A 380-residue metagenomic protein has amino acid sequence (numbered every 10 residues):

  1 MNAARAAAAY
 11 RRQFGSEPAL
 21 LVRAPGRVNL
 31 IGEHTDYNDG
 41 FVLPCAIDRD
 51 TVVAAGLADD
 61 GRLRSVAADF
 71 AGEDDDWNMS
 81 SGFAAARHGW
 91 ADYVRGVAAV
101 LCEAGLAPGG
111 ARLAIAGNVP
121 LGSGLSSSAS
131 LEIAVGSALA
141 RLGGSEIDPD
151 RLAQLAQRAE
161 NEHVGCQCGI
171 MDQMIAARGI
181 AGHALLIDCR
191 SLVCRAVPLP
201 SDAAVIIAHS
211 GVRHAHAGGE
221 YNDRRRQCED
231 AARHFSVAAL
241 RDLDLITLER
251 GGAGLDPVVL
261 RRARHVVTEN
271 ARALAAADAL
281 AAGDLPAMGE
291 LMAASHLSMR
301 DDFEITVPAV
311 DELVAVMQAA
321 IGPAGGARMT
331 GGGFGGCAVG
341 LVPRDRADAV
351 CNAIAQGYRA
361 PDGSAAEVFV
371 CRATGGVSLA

Functional and structural regions predicted by a protein language model:
M1-R27, I31, V52-R87, L186-A327 (+1 more regions): C-terminal nucleotide
M1-V22, R27-G32, N38-F41, M79-S81 (+4 more regions): Gly/Ser-rich oxyanion-binding loop with an adjacent helix/lid that shapes the negatively charged ligand pocket
D39-A46, R224-R225: Short Gly/aromatic-enriched secondary-structure transition segments
P44-A46, A54-L57, H88, G105: Short, charge-rich binding segments
I47, A98, C102, E229-A232: Short, amphipathic alpha-helical segments that act as regulatory/interfacial helices in nucleotide-processing proteins
A129-S130, C337-V342: FabD-like malonyl-/acyl-CoA
F334: Glycine-rich phosphate-binding loop
